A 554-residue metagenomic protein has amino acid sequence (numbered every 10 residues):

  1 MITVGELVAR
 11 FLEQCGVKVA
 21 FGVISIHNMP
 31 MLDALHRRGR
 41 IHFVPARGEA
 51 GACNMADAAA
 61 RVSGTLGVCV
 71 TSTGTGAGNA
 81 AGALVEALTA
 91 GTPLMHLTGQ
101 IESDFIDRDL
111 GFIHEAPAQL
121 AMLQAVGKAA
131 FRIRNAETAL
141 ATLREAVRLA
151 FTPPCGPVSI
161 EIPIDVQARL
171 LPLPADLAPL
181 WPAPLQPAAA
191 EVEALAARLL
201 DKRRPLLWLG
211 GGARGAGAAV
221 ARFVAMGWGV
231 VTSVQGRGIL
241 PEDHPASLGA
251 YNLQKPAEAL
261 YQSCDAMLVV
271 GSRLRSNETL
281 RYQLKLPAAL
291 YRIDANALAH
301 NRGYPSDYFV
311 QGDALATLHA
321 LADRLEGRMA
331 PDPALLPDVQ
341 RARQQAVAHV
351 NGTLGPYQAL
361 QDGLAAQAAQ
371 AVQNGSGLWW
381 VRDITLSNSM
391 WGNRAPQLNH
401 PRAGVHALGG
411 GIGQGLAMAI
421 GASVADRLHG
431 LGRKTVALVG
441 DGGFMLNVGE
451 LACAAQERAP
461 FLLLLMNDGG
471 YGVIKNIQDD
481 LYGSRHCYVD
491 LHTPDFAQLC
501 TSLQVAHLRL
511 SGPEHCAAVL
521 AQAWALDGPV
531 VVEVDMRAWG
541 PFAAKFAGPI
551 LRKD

Functional and structural regions predicted by a protein language model:
M1-L325, G363-A366, G432, L462-L463: N-terminal alpha/beta PP-like core and its mobile active-site loop of ThDP/TPP-dependent enzymes
G5-V8, E13-C15, V23-I26, M31-R38 (+1 more regions): Active-site diphosphate/adenylate-binding microenvironment
N28, E49-N54, R275, S387-S389 (+2 more regions): Short acidic loop-to-helix transition motifs that present clustered carboxylates
F105-E115, Y261, N301-G303, V310-Q311 (+2 more regions): Thiamine diphosphate
E137, L173-A175, L286-I384, S511-D554: Phosphate/pyrophosphate-binding active-site segments
T152, N374-G375, A455-P460: Basic phosphate/pyrophosphate-binding loop/patch that engages nucleotide-derived ligands
